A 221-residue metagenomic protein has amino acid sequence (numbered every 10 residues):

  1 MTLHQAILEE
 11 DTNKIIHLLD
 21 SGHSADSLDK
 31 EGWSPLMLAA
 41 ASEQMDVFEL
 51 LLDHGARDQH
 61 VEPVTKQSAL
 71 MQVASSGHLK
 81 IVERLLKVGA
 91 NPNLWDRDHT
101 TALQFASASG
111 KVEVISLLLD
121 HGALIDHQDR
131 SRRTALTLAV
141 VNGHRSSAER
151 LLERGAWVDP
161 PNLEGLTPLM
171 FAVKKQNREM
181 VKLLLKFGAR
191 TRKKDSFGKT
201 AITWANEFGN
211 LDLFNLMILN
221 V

Functional and structural regions predicted by a protein language model:
M1-Q5, H121, R154, K186-R190 (+1 more regions): Ankyrin-repeat-protein effector appendages
K14, D46-V47, K80-I81, E113-V114 (+3 more regions): Conserved ankyrin/ankyrin-like repeat signature
A25, D58-Q59, P92, I125 (+2 more regions): Ankyrin-repeat inter-repeat connecting loop/turn
D29, E62-P63, D96, D129 (+2 more regions): Ankyrin repeat boundary/linker residues
G32, T65-K66, H99, R132 (+2 more regions): Start-of-repeat signature of ankyrin repeats
